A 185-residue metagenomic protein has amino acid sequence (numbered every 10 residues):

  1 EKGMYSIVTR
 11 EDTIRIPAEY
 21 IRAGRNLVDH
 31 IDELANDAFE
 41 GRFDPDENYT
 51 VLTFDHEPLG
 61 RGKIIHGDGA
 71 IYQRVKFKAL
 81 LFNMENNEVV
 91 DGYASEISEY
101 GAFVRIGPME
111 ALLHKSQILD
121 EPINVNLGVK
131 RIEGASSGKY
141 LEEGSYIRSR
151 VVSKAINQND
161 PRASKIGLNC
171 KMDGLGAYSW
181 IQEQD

Functional and structural regions predicted by a protein language model:
E1-D185: Single-stranded RNA-binding regions, centering on S1/OB-family and related RNA-binding modules
